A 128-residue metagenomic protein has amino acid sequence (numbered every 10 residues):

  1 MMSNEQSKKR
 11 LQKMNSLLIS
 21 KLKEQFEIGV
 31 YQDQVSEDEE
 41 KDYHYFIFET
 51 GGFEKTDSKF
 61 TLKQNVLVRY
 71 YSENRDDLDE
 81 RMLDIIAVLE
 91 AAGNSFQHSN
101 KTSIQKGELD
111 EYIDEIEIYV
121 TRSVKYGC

Functional and structural regions predicted by a protein language model:
M1-E54, R81: Small/polar-rich, solvent-exposed N-terminal microdomains that initiate assembly or binding
M1-S16, G51-T61, N100-C128: Short, charged interaction patches at domain edges and termini
K21, Q25, I85-A92: Conserved short hydrophobic interaction patches
K41-Y43, T61-N65, I113: Short connector loops at helix/strand junctions that flank enzyme active sites, especially segments positioning acidic
F46, V66, I116-I118: A broad, low-specificity signal marking well-ordered, structured residues that form hydrophobic/aromatic
I47, A87-N100: Short beta-strand and beta-hairpin "edge-sheet" elements
K59-E73: Short glycine-rich, basic-tinged beta-strand/loop micro-motifs
D76-M82: Short, conserved charged micro-motifs
